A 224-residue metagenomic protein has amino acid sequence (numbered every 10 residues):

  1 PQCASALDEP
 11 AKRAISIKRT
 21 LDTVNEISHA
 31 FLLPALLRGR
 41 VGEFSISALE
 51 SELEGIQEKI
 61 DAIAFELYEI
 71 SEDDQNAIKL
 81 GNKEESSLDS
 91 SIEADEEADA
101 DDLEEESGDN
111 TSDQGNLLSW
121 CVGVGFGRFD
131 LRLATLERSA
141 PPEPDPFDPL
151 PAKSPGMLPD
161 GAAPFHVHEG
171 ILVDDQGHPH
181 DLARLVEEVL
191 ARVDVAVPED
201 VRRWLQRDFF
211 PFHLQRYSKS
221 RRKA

Functional and structural regions predicted by a protein language model:
P1-A64: Extended amphipathic alpha-helical segments enriched in small hydrophobics
A62-F65, D73-A224: Terminal accessory regions of large proteins
Y68: Active-site-proximal loop/hinge segments that shape catalytic or ion-binding/gating pockets
